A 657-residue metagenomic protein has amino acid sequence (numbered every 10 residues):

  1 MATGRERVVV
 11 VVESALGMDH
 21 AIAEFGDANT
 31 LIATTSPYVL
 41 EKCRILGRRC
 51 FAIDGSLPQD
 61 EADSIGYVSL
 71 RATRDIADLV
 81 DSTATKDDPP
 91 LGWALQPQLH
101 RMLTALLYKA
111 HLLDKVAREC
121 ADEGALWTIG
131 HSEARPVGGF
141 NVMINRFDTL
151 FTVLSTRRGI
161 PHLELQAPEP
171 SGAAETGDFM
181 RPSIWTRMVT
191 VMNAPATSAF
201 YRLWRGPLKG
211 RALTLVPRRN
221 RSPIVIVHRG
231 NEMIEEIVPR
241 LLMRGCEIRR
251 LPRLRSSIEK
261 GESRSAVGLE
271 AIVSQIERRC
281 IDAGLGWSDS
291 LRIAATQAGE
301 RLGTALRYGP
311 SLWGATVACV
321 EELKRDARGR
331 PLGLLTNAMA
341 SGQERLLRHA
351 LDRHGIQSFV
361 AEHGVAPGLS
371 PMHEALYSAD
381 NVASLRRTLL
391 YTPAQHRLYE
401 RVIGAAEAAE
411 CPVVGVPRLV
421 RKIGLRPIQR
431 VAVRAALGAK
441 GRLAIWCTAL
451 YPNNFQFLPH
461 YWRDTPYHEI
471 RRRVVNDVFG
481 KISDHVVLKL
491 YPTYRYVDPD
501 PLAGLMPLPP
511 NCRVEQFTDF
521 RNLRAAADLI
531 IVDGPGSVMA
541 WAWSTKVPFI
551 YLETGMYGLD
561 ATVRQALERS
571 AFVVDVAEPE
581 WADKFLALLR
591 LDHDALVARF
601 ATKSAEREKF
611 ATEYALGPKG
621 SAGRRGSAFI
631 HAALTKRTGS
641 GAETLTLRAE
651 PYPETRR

Functional and structural regions predicted by a protein language model:
M1-R657: Catalytic-core helical/loop segments in enzymes performing group transfer/polymerization on anionic/lipid-linked
